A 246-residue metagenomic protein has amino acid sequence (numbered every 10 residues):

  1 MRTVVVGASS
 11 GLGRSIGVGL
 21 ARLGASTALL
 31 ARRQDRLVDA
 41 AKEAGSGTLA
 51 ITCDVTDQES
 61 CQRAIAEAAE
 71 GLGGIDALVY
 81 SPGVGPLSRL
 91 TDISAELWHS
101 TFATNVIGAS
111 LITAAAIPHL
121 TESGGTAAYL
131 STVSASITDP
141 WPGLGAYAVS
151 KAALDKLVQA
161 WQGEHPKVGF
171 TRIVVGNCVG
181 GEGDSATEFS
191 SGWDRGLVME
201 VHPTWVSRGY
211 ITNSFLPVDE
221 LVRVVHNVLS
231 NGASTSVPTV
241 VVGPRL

Functional and structural regions predicted by a protein language model:
S9-S10: Conserved glycine-rich cofactor-binding loop
L23-D39: Conserved glycine-rich Rossmann-like NAD(P)H-binding loop of the short-chain dehydrogenase/reductase
T52-A64, A95: The beta1-alpha1 cofactor-binding region of Rossmann-like NAD(H)/NADP(H)-dependent oxidoreductases
S81-P86: Conserved NAD(P)H cofactor-binding loop of Rossmann-fold oxidoreductase domains
R89-L90, L97-H99: Substrate-binding pocket helix/loop in short-chain dehydrogenase/reductase
T126-A153, V158-G163, N177-S190: Catalytic loop of short-chain dehydrogenase/reductase
R172-I173, R195-L246: C-terminal helical subdomain
